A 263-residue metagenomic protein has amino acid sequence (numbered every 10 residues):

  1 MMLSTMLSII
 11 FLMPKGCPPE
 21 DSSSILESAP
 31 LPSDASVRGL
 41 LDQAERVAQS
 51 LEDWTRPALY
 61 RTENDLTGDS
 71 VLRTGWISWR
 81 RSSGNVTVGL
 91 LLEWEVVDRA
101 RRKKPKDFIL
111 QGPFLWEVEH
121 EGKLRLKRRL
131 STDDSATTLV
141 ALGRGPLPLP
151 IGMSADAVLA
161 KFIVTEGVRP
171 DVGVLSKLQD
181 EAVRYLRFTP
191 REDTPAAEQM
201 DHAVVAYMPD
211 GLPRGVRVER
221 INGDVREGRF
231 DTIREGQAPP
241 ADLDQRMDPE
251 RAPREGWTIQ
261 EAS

Functional and structural regions predicted by a protein language model:
M2-P18: Sec-dependent N-terminal signal peptides of Gram-negative exported proteins
M13-S33: Compositionally biased, proline/threonine/alanine/serine-rich low-complexity intrinsically disordered stretches
E27-L31, V37-Q49, R56-L59, V71 (+1 more regions): N-terminal domain-start segments of secreted/luminal proteins
S36-K123: N-terminal mature ectodomain segment of secretory-pathway/periplasmic proteins
F114-W116, L126, A136-V140, R144-I151 (+1 more regions): Gly/Pro-enriched, hydrophobic low-complexity segments that function as extracytoplasmic propeptides/linkers
L124-S131: Short, surface-exposed terminal/edge motifs of secreted or surface/virion proteins that either
